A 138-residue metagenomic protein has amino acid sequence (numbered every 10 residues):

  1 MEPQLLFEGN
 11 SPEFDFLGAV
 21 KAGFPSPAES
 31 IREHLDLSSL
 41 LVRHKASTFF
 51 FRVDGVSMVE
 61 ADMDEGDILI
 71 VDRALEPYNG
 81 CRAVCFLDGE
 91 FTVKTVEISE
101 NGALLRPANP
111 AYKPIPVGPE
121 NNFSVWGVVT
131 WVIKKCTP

Functional and structural regions predicted by a protein language model:
M1-V59, E90-F91, I98, W131-P138: Short, positionally conserved secondary-structure boundary motifs
F7-E8, P12, I98-P138: Glycine- and charge-enriched low-complexity intrinsically disordered segments
V42, A74-E76: Short polar/acidic secondary-structure junctions
F49, N79-V93, E97-A103: Short, compositionally biased
E60-A61, L69-I70: Charged, well-structured alpha/beta interaction segments
G66-D67, C81: Structural motif
V71-D72, F86, V132: Residue-level recognition of conserved beta-strand edge/terminus positions
